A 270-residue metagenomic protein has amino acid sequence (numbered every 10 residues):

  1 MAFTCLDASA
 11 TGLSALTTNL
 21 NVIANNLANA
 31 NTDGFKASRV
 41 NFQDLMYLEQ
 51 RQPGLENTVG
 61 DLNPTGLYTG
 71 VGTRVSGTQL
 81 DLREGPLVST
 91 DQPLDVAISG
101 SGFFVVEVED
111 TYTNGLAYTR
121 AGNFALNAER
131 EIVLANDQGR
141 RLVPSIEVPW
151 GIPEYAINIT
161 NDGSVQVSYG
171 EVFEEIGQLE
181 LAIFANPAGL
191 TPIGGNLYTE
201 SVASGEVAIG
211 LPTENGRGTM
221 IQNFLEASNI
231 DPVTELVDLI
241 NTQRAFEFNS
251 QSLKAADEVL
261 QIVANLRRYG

Functional and structural regions predicted by a protein language model:
M1-G270: Amphipathic alpha-helical polymerization modules
